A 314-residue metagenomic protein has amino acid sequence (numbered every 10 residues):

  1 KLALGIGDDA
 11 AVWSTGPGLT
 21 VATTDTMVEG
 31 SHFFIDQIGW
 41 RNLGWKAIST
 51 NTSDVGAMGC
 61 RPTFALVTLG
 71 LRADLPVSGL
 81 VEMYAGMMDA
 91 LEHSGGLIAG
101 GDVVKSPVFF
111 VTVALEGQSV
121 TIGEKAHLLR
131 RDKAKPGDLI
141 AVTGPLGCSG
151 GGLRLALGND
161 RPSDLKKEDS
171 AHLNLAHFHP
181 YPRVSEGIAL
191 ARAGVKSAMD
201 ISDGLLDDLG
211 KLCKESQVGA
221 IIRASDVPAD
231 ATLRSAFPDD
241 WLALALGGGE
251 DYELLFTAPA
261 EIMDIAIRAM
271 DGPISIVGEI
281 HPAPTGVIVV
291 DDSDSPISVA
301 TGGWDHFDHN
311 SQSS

Functional and structural regions predicted by a protein language model:
K1-A57: N-terminal glycine-rich phosphate/pyrophosphate-binding loops that anchor nucleotide-derived ligands and cofactors
T15-P17, M27, T63-L157, E279: Glycine-rich anion-binding loops of enzyme active sites
V28-I38, T121-E124, K167-L173: Glycine/charged-rich beta-loop-alpha catalytic/anionic-binding loops adjacent to active sites
I38-N42, L173-P180, K196-S197, L242-L244: Short pre-catalytic strand/loop immediately N-terminal to key active-site residues, enriched for Gly-Thr
A73-A99, V104-V111, E116, R192-S314: Glycine-/charge-enriched secondary-structure boundary and capping motifs
K135-G144, F178-L205: Internal active-site segments that recognize and position negatively charged phosphoryl groups and nucleotide moieties
N159, D164-Y181: A short, charged helix-loop
